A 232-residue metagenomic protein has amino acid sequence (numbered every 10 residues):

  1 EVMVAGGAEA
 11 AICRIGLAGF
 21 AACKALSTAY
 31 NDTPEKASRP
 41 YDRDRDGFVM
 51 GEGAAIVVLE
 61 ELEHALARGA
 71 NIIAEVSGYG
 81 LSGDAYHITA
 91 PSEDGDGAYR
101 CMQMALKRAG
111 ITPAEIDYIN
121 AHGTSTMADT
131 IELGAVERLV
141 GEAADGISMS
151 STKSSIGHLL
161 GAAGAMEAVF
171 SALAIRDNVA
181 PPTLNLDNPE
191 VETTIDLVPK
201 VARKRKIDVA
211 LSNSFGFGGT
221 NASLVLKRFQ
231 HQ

Functional and structural regions predicted by a protein language model:
E1-H64, A163-Q232: Conserved beta-strand-centric core segments of catalytic alpha/beta enzyme folds
M3-A8, N71-Y79, A114-A121, I147-K153 (+1 more regions): Beta-strand segments within the central parallel beta-sheet cores of soluble alpha/beta enzyme folds
L26, L81-S82, S125: Active-site/binding-pocket entry motifs
S27-N31, G97-C101, V136-S151: Gly/Ser/Thr-rich active-site loops/lids in small-molecule metabolic enzymes that frequently grip phosphoryl groups
P34-A109, Y118, H231: Condensing-enzyme catalytic core mediating Claisen C-C bond formation in acyl metabolism
G69, A109-T112, V140-D145: Short helix-capping segments at alpha-helix termini
Y86-G95, G123-V140, D145, L159-M166 (+1 more regions): Short glycine/threonine-rich loop-to-helix capping motif typified by GTGT followed within a few residues by an Asp-Pro
C101-A109, A135, L139, S171 (+1 more regions): Stable alpha-helical structural segments in soluble proteins, enriched in small hydrophobic residues
